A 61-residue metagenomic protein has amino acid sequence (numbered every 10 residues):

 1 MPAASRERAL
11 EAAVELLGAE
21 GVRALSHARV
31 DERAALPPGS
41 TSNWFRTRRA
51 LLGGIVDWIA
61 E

Functional and structural regions predicted by a protein language model:
A4, R8-E15, A19-E20, R33 (+1 more regions): Alpha-helical structural segments
R23, A28: Residues within the helices of the helix-turn-helix
R29-R33, T41: Append "Primarily bacterial transcriptional regulators
P38-R46: Base-recognition residues in the alpha-helical recognition helix of bacterial helix-turn-helix
